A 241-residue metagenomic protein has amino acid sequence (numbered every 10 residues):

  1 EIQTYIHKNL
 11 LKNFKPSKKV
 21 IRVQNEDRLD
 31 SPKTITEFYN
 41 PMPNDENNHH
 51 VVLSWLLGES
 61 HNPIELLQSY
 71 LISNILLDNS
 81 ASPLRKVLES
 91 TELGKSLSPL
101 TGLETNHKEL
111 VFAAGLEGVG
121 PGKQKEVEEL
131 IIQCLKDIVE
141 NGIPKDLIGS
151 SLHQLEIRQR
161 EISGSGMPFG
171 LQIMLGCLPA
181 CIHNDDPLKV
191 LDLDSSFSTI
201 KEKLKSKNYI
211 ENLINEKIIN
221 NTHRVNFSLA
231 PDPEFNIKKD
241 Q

Functional and structural regions predicted by a protein language model:
E1-L29, P41-S69, N74-Q241: Charge-rich, well-structured scaffold segments of protease-associated domains
S31-Y39: Solvent-exposed, flexible loop/coil segments flanking beta-strands in beta-rich domains
